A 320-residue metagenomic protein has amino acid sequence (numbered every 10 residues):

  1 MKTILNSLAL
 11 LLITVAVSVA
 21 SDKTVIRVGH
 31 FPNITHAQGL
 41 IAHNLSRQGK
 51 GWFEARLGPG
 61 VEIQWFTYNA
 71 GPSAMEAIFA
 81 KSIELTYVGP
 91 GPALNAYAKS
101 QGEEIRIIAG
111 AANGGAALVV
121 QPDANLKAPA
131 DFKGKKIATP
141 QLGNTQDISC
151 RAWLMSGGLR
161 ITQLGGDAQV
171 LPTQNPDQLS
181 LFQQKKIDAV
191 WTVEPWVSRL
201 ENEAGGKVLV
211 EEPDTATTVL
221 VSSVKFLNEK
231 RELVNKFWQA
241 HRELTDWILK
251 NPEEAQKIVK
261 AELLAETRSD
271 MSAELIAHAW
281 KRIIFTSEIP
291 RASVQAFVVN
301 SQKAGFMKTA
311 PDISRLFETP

Functional and structural regions predicted by a protein language model:
K2-L10: Sec-dependent signal peptide recognition, specifically the positively charged N-region followed immediately by
L11-A20: Hydrophobic h-region of N-terminal signal peptides that target proteins for export in Gram-negative bacteria
D22-P172, D188-E194, E211-D214: Short, glycine-/small- and polar/acidic-enriched structural segments that line small-molecule recognition paths
H36-L40, M75, F79, P90-A93 (+12 more regions): Extracytoplasmic/secreted envelope proteins and their assembly/folding machinery, especially bacterial periplasmic
S100-Q101, A124, L164-D167, L171 (+1 more regions): Pocket-lining segment of extracytoplasmic ligand-binding domains
N228-K308: Secondary-structure end/capping motifs
A310-P320: Hinge/cleft segment of the Venus flytrap/periplasmic-binding protein
